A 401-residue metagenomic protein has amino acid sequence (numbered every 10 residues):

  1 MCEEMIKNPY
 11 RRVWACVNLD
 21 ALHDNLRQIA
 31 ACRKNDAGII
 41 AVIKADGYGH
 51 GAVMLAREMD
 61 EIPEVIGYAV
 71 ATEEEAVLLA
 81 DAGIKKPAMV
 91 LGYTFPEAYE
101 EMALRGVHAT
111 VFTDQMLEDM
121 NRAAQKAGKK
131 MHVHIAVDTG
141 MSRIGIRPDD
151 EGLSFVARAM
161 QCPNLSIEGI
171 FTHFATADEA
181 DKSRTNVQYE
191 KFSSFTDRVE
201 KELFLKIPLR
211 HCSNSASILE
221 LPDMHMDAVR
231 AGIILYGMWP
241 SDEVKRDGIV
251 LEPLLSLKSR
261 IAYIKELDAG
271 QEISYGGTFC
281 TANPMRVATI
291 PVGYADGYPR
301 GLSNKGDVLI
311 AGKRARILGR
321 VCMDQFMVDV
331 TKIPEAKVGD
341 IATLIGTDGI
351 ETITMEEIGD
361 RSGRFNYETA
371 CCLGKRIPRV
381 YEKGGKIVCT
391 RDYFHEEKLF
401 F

Functional and structural regions predicted by a protein language model:
M1-L19, H23, A31, E74-E75 (+4 more regions): Active-site anion/phosphate-binding pocket segments in diverse small-molecule metabolic enzymes
I6-P9, V13-V17, A21-D24, A31 (+2 more regions): Active-site-proximal beta-alpha core segment in soluble small-molecule metabolic enzymes
